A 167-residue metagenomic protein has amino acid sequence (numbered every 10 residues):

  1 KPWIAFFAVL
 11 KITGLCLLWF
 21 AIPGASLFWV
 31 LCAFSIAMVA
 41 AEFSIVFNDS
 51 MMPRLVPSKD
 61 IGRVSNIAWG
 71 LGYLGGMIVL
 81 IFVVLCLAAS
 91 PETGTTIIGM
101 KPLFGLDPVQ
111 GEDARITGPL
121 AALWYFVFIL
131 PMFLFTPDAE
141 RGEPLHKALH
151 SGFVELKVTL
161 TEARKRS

Functional and structural regions predicted by a protein language model:
W3-I4: Primarily marks hydrophobic transmembrane alpha-helices of the MFS/SLC 12-helix fold
F7, K11-F20, A25-S44: Hydrophobic core of transmembrane alpha-helices in multi-pass small-molecule transporters, especially MFS/SLC-type
L10-F20, I78, F82, W124-P131: Transmembrane-helix signature of multi-pass solute transporters
F43-P57: Intracellular juxtamembrane helix-capping segments at the cytosolic ends of symmetry-related transmembrane helices
R54, A89-S90, I129-K147: Helix-loop junctions on the cytosolic side of multi-pass membrane transporters, especially the intracellular loop
S65-A88: Glycine-rich segments within core transmembrane alpha-helices of 12-TM secondary carriers
G111-L134: Symmetry-related core transmembrane helices of the 12-TM Major Facilitator Superfamily/SLC fold
P137-S167: Juxtamembrane intracellular "pre-TM" segments in multi-pass secondary transporters
